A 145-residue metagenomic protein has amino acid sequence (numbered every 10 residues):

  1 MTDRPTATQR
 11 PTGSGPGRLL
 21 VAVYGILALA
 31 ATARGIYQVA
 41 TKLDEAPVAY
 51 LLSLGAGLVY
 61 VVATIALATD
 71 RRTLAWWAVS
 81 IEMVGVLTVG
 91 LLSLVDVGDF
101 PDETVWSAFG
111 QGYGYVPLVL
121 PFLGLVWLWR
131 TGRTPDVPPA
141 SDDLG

Functional and structural regions predicted by a protein language model:
M1-L27: Cytosolic juxtamembrane helix and N-cap/initiation of the first transmembrane helix
D3-R4, L128-S141: Membrane-interface capping segments at transmembrane-helix boundaries
P16-L20, G35-A56: Transmembrane alpha-helix entry/boundary detector in multi-pass membrane proteins
A31-Q38, I81-V97: C-terminal TM-helix exit segments that contain a strictly Trp-centered aromatic cap at the helix terminus
A33-D44, V62-T69, L92: Membrane-helix exit/interface motif
I65-V86: Loop-to-transmembrane helix junctions at the membrane interface
L91-G110: Membrane-helix boundary connector in multi-pass membrane proteins
T104-L123: Individual transmembrane alpha-helices with interfacial aromatic-anchor signatures
